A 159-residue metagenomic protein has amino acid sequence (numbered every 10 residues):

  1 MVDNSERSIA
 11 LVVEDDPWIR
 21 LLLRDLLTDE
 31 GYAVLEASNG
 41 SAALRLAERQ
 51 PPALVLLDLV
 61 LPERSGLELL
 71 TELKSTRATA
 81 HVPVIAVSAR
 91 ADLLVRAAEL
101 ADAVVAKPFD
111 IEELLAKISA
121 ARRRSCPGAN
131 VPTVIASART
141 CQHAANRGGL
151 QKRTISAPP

Functional and structural regions predicted by a protein language model:
M1-L11, E112-P159: Non-catalytic signal-transmission and effector/linker regions of two-component phosphorelay proteins
E14, S88: Conserved acidic carboxylate
L21-D29: Charged docking surfaces used in two-component/phosphorelay signaling
G31-S38, L46: Short hydrophobic/Thr-rich beta-strand motif most characteristic of the beta2 strand and flanking loop of CheY-like
N39-A42, S65-T71: Acidic catalytic/metal-coordinating carboxylates
D58: Active-site residues of response regulator receiver
P62: The feature encodes the CheY-like receiver
E68, R90-A106, E112, A116: Alpha4 helix (beta4-alpha4-beta5 surface) of REC/receiver domains from two-component response regulators
